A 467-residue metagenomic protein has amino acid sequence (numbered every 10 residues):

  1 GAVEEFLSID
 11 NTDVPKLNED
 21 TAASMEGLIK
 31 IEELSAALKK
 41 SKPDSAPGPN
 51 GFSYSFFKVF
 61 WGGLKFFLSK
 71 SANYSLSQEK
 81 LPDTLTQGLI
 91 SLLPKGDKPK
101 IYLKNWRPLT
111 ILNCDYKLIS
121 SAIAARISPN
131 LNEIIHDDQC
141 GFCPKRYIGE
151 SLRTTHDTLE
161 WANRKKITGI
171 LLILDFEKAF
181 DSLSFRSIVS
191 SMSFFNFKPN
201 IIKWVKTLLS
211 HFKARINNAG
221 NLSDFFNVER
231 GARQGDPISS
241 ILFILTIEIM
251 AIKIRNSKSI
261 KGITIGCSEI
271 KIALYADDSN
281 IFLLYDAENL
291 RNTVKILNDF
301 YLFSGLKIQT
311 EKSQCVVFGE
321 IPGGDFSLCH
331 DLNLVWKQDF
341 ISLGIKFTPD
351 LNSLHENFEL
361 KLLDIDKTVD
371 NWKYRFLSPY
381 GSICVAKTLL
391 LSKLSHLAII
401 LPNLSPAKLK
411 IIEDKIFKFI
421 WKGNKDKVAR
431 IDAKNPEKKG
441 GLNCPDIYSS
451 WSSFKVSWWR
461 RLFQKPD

Functional and structural regions predicted by a protein language model:
G1-L103, L118, K346: Surface-exposed loop/turn segments and immediately adjacent short secondary-structure elements within folded domains
D10, S24, G220, I308-F340 (+1 more regions): Short, conserved micro-motifs composed of acidic
D44-F52, I90, I101-I111, G149-S193: Conserved catalytic palm subdomain of right-hand nucleotidyl-transferase polymerases, strongest for RNA-directed enzymes
G48, Q87-I90, R107, Q139-G141 (+10 more regions): Catalytic palm active-site di-aspartate
L103-I135, R153, E177-F180, E229-I260 (+2 more regions): Conserved pre-motif C helix in the palm subdomain of viral-like polymerases
F176-A276, I281-R291: Conserved polymerase palm-domain catalytic core
A276, D331-L404, G423, V456-P466: Basic, alpha-helical interaction scaffolds
K361, A398-D467: Acidic catalytic cores of enzymes that act on phosphate-bearing nucleotides/polynucleotides
